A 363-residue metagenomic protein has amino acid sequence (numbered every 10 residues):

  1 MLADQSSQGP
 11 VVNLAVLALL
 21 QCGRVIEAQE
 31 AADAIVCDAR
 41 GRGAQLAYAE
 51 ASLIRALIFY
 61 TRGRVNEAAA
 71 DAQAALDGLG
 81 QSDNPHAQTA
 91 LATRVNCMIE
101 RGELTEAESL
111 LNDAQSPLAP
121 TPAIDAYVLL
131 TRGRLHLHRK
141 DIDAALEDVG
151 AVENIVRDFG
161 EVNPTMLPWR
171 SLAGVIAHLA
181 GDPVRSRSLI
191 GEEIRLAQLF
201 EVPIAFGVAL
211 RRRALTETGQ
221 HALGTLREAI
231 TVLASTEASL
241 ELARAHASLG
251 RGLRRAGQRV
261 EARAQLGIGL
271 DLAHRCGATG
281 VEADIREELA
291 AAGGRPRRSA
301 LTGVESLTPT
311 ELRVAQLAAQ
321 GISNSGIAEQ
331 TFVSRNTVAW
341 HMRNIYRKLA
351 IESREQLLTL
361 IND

Functional and structural regions predicted by a protein language model:
M1, A15-V304, H341, D363: Helix-coil-helix junctions within alpha-helical repeat/solenoid scaffolds
M1-Q8: Flexible inter-repeat linkers and adjacent short helices within tandem amphipathic alpha-helical repeat scaffolds
S248, E287-A290, P296-D363: Helix-turn-helix DNA-binding segment
